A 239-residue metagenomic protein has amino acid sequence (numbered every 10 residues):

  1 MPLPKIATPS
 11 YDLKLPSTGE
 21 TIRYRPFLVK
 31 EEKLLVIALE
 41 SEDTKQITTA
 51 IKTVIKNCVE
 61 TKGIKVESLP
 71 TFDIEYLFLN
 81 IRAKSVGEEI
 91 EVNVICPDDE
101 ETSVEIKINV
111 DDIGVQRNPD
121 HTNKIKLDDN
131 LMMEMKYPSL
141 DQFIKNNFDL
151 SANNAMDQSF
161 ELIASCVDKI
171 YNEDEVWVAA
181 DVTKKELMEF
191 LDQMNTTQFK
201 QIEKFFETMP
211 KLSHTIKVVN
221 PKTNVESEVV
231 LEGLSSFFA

Functional and structural regions predicted by a protein language model:
M1-A239: Long C-terminal interaction/binding lobes of large macromolecular proteins
